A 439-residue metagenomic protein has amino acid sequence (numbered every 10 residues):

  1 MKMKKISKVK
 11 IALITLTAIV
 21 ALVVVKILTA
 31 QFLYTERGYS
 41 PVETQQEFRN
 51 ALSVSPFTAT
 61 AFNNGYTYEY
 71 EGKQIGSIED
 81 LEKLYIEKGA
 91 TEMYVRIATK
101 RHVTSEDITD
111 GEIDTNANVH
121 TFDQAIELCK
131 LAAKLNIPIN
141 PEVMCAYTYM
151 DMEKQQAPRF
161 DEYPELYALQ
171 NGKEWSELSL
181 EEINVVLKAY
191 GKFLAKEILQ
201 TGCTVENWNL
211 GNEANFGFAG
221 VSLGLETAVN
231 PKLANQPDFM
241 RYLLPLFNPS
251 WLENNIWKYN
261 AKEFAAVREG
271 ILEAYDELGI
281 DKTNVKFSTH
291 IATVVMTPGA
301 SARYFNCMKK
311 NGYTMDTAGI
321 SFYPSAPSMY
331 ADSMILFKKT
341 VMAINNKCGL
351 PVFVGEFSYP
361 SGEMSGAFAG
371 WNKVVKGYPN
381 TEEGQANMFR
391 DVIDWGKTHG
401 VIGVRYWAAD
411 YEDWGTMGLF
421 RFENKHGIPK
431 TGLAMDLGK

Functional and structural regions predicted by a protein language model:
K2-A21: N-terminal Sec-pathway targeting helices
F32-T91: Boundary/entry segment of secreted carbohydrate-active catalytic domains
N50-T60, M93-V95, I139-V143, E206-L210 (+4 more regions): Hydrophobic faces of well-ordered beta-strands that scaffold small-molecule active sites in alpha/beta enzyme cores
S55-I78, A98-D123, T148-D151, N215-F218 (+4 more regions): Acidic-and-aromatic substrate-binding clefts and catalytic sites of carbohydrate-active enzymes
F62-I86, L187-E197, M296-N311, A386-I393: Short, acidic/polar
Y66-K73, G224-F247, L252, K339-A343 (+1 more regions): Aromatic-rich peripheral "rim/lid" segments of glycoside hydrolase catalytic domains that contact and position glycan
L81, E142, K258, E269-F287 (+2 more regions): Glycoside hydrolase catalytic-domain groove-lining segments
E87-I256, E263-G279, T283-K286, G362-M364 (+1 more regions): Substrate-binding cleft and catalytic face of glycoside hydrolase catalytic domains, especially the flexible beta-alpha
